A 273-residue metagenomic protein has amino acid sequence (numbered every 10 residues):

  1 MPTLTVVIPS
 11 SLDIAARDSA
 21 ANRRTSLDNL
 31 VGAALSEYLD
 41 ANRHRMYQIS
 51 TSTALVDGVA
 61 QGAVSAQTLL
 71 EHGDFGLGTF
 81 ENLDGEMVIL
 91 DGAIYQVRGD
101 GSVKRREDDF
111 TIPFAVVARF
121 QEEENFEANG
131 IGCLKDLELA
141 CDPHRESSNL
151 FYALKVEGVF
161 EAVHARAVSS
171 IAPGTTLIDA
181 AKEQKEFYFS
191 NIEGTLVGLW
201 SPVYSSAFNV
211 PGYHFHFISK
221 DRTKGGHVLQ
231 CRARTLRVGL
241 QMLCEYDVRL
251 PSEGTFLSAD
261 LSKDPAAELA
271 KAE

Functional and structural regions predicted by a protein language model:
S10-N29: Surface-exposed, Lys/Arg-rich phosphate-binding patches that contact polyanionic backbones
S26-M46: Short, basic amphipathic alpha-helical segments that act as recognition/interaction helices in nucleic-acid-binding
D40-R43, A60-A63, C244-E273: Intrinsically disordered, low-complexity terminal/linker regions enriched in Pro/Ser/Gly and acidic residues
Q48-P113: N-terminal low-complexity or amphipathic/hydrophobic leaders
V97-D142: A glycine-rich, hydrophobic loop/mini-helix early in the fold
I131-N209: Long, positively charged binding patches that form subdomain-scale interaction surfaces for polyanionic ligands
V210-I218: Histidine-centered divalent-metal-coordination microenvironment in nucleic-acid enzymes
S219-S262: A hydrophobic, small-residue-rich beta->alpha segment in the mid-to-C-terminal subdomain of diverse proteins
